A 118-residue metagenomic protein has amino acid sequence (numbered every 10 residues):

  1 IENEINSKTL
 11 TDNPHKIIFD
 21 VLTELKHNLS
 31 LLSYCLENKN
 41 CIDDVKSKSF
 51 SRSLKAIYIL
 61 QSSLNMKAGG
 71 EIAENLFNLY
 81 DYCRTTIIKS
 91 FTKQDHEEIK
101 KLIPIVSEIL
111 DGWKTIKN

Functional and structural regions predicted by a protein language model:
I1-D20, K101-N118: Short terminal interaction segments
E2-H15, S33-N40, S62-M66: Short, charged, low-complexity loops and linkers
P14, I18-L25, K46-R52, I72-L79 (+2 more regions): Amphipathic alpha-helix face/heptad-repeat signature
Y34-L60: Alpha-helical segments in soluble extracytoplasmic regions
I59-E74: Short, solvent-exposed, charged loop/turn and helix-capping segments that join or cap alpha-helices on peripheral
I87-I103: Amphipathic, charged alpha-helical scaffolds that flank and support histidine-based chemistry in signaling
